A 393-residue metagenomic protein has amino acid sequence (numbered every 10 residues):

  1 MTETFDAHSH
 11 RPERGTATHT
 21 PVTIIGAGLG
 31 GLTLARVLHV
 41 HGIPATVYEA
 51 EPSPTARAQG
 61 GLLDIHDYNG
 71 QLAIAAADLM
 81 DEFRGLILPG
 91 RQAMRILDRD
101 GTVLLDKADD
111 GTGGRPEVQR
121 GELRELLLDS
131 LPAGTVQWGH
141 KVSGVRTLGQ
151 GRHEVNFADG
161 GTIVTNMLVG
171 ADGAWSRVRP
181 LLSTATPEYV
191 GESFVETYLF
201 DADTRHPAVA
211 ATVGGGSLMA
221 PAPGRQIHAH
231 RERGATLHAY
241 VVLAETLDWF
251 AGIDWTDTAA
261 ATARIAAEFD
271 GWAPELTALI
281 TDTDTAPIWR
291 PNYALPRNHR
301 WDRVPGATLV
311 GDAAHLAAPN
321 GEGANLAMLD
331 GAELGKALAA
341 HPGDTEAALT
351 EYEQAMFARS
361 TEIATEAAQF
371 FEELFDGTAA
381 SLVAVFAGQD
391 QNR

Functional and structural regions predicted by a protein language model:
T2-V22, V37-H39, D64-A202, D248-A251 (+1 more regions): Conserved N-terminal helical subregion
E3, T23-P44, Y48-E51, V169-G170 (+4 more regions): Conserved mid-domain beta->alpha element of the FAD-binding
E3-H8, T55, G151-H153, A220-P221 (+1 more regions): Short gly/ser/thr-rich secondary-structure transition/capping motifs
P54-A58, D248-A251, P319: A short acidic, helix-capping loop that chelates divalent metal ions and anchors anionic groups
T55-A56, V145, R177, A317: Short, solvent-exposed loop/turn segments at secondary-structure junctions
V103-R115, Q119-R124, D159-T162, L199-T285: Conserved FAD/dinucleotide-binding core of flavoprotein oxidoreductases
W175-S176, F194-E196, G224-H228, A314-H315: Histidine-centered metal-chelating micro-motifs
F370-R393: C-terminal domain-closing interface element
